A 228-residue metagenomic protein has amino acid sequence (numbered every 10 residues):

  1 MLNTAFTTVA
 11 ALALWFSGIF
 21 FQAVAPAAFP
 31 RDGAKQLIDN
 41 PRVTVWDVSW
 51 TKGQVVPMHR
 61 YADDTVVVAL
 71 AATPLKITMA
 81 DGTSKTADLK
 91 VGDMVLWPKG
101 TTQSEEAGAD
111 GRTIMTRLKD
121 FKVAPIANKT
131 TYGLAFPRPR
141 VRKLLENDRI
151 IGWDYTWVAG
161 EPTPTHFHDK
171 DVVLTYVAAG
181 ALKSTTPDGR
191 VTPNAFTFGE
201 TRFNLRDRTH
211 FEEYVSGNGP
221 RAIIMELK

Functional and structural regions predicted by a protein language model:
M1-A5: N-terminal secretory signal peptides that target proteins for export/translocation
T7-A23: Bacterial N-terminal signal peptides
D32-M58, A62-V67, A135-T165, D169-L174 (+1 more regions): A short glycine-rich, His/Asp/Glu-containing loop-to-beta-strand
D39-R42, G82-K99, G189-D207: Short acidic-glycine-tyrosine-enriched beta hairpin
V56-M58, K76-I77, W97, T102-A109 (+3 more regions): Short beta-strand His + acidic residue motifs that chelate non-heme Fe in jelly-roll/DSBH and cupin folds
A62-A80, H168-D188: Glycine- and acidic-residue-biased ligand/ion/polar-headgroup-sensing regions
G100-D120, K170, L205-K228: Ligand-binding loop in jelly-roll beta-barrel domains
E106, M115-D148: Surface-exposed beta-loop interaction hotspot
